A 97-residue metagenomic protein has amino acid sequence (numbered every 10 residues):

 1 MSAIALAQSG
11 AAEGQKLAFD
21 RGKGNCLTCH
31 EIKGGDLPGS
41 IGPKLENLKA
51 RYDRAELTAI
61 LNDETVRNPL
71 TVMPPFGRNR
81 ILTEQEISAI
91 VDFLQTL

Functional and structural regions predicted by a protein language model:
S2-R21: Electrostatic cytochrome c docking/interface patches
Q8, P38-G39, E84: Non-catalytic, surface-exposed connector residues within folded enzymatic/regulatory domains
A12-K16, A55, A59, S88 (+1 more regions): Solvent-exposed, polar/charged alpha-helical surfaces in well-ordered, non-transmembrane soluble domains, broadly
A18-F19, L27-N62, R78: Gly/Gly-Pro-rich "capping" loops immediately C-terminal to redox-active cysteine motifs in periplasmic/lumenal
G24: Cys/His-enriched microdomains
I60, V66, R78-L97: C-terminal capping alpha-helices of c-type cytochrome domains
